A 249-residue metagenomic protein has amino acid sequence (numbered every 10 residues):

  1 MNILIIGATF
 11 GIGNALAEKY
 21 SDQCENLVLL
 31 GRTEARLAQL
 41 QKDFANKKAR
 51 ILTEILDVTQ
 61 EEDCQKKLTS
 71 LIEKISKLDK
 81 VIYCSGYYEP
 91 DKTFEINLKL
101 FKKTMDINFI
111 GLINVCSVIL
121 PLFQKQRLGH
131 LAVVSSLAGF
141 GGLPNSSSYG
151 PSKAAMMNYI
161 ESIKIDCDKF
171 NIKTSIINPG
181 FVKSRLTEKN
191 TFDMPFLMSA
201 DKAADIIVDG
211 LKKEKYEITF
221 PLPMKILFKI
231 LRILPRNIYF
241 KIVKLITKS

Functional and structural regions predicted by a protein language model:
T9-F10: Conserved glycine-rich cofactor-binding loop
E25-L40: Conserved glycine-rich Rossmann-like NAD(P)H-binding loop of the short-chain dehydrogenase/reductase
K92-T93, N97-M105: Substrate-binding pocket helix/loop in short-chain dehydrogenase/reductase
F94, L143-S147: Active-site loop immediately N-terminal to the catalytic Tyr-X3-Lys motif of short-chain dehydrogenase/reductase
C116, S152: Active-site helix of classical SDR
S136: Residue(s) in the substrate-gating loop at a strand-loop-helix junction that position the organic substrate next
I176, F192-L227: C-terminal helical subdomain
